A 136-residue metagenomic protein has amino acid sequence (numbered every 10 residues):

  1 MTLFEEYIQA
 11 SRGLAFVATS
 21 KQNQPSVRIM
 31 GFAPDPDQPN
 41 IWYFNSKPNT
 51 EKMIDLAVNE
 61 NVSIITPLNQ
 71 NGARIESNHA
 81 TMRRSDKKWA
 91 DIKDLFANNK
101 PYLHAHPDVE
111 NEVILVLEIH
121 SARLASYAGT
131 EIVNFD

Functional and structural regions predicted by a protein language model:
M1-T2, S46-K52, N98-P101: Charged, amphipathic alpha-helical segments
Y7-Q22, V62-T66: A short, Trp-centered hydrophobic/proline-enriched beta-strand micro-motif
S11, N59, N99: Acidic-histidine catalytic/liganding microenvironments
L14-I41: N-terminal leader/targeting helix
F16, I41-Y43, S63, D91 (+1 more regions): General beta-strand recognition
T19-K21, P67-N69, H104-E110: A short, aromatic/hydrophobic, helix- or strand-capping loop or linear motif that either lines the entrance/gate
A33-N71: A short mixed-secondary-structure module that forms the rim of ligand-binding clefts
E76-D136: Charged, gly/pro-rich active-site loop segments
